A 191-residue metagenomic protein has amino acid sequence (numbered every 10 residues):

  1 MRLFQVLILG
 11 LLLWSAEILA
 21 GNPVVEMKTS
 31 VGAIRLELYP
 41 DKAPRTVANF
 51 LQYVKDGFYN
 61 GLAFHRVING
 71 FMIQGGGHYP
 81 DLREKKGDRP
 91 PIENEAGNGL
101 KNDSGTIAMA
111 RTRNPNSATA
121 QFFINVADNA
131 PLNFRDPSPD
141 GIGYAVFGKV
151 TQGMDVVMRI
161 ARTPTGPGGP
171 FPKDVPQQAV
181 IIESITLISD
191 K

Functional and structural regions predicted by a protein language model:
M1-L7: Bacterial N-terminal signal peptides that target proteins for export
Q5, L13-K191: Cyclophilin-like peptidyl-prolyl cis-trans isomerases
